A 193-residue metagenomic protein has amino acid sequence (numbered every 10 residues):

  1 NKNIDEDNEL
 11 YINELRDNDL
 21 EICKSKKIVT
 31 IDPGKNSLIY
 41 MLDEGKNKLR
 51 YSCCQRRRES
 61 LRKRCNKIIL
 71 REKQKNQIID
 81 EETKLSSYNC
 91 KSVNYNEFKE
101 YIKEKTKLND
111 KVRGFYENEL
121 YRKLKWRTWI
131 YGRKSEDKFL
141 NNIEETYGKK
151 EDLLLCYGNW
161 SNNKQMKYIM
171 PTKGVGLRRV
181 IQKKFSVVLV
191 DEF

Functional and structural regions predicted by a protein language model:
N1-F193: Positively charged, helix-rich recognition surfaces that bind polyanionic ligands
